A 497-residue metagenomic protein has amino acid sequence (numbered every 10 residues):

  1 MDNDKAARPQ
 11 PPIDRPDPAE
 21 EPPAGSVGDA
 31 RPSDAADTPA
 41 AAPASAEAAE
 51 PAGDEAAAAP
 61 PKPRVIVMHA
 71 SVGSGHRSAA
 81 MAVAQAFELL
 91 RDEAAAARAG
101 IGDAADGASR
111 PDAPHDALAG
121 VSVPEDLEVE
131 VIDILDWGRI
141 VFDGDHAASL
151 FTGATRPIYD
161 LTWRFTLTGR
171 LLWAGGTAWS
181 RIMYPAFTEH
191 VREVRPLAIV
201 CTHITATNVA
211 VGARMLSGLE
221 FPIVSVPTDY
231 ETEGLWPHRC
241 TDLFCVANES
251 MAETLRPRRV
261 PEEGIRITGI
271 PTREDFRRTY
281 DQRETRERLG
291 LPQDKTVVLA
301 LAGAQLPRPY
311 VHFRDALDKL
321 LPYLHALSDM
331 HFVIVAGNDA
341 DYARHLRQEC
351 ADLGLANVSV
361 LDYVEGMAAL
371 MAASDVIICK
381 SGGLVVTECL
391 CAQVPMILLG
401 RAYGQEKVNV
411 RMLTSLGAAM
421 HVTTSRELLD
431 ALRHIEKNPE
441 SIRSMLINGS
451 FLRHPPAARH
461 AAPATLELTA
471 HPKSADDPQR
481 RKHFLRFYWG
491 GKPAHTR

Functional and structural regions predicted by a protein language model:
A82-V194: Conserved N-terminal ligand/cofactor-binding loop architecture of enzyme catalytic domains
A105, L161-R259, G264-I267: Active-site and donor-binding regions of nucleotide-sugar-utilizing enzymes
D242-Q305, G337-D341: A nucleotide-sugar donor-handling region in carbohydrate enzymes
E284, P292-A373: Donor-nucleotide binding loops and adjacent catalytic segments primarily of GT-B fold Leloir glycosyltransferases
M367-V408: A donor-sugar binding/catalytic signature common to diverse glycosyltransferases and related nucleotide-sugar
Q393, N409-A418: Acidic, glycine-centered active-site loop in nucleotide-sugar glycosyltransferases
L416, T423-E440: C-terminal "capping" alpha-helix adjacent to the active site of nucleotide-linked donor transferases in cell-envelope
E440-R497: C-terminal amphipathic helix plus adjacent low-complexity, charged tail appended to glycosyltransferase catalytic
